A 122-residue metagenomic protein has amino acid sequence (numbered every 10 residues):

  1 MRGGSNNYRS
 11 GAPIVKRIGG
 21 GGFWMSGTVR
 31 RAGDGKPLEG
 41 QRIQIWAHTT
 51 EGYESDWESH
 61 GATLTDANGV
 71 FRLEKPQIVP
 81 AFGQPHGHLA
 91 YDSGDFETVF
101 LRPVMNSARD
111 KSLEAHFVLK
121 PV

Functional and structural regions predicted by a protein language model:
M1-V122: Beta-strand-dominated extracellular/periplasmic modules and repeats in secreted or surface-exposed proteins
